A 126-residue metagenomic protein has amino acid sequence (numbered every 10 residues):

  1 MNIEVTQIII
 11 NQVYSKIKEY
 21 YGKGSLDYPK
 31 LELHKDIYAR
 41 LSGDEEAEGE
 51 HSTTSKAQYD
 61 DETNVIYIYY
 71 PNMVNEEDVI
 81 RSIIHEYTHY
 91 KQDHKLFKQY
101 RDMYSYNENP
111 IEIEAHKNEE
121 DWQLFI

Functional and structural regions predicted by a protein language model:
M1, L124-I126: Short intrinsically disordered terminal tails
N2-I66: Auxiliary, metal-adjacent structural segments of Zn-dependent hydrolase domains
G24, Y28, K98-Q99, I126: Secondary-structure transition/capping residues
Y38, M73-V74, W122-Q123: Short, solvent-exposed loop/turn segments at secondary-structure junctions
I66-I83: Short pre-active-site segment immediately N-terminal to the catalytic Zn-binding motif
E77-R81, Q92-L124: Post-HEXXH active-site segment of zinc metalloproteases
H85, H89: Histidine-centered divalent metal-coordination motifs
